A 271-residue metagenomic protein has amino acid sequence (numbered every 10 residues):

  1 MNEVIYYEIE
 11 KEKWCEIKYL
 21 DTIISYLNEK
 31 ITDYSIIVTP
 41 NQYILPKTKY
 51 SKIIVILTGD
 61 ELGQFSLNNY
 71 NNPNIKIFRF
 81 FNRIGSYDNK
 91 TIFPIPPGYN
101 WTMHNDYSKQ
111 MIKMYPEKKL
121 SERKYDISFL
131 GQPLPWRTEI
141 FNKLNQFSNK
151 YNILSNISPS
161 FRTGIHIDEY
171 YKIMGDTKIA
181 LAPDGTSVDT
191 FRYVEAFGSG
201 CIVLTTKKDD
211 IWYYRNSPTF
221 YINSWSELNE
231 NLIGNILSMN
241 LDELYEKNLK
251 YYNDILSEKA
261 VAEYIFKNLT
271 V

Functional and structural regions predicted by a protein language model:
M1-V194, G198-Y221, Y252-L269: Nucleotide-sugar donor-binding catalytic core of glycosyltransferases
T163-I165, E227-N231: Structural motif
Y171, G175, N229-G234: Amphipathic, non-transmembrane alpha-helical secondary structure
T219-S226, I236-L237: Conserved acidic donor-binding segment of nucleotide-sugar-dependent glycosyltransferases
W225-L228, L241, E258: Residues at or immediately preceding the N-termini of alpha-helices
E230-Y251: Conserved donor-nucleotide binding/catalytic region of nucleotide-linked donor-dependent transferases
